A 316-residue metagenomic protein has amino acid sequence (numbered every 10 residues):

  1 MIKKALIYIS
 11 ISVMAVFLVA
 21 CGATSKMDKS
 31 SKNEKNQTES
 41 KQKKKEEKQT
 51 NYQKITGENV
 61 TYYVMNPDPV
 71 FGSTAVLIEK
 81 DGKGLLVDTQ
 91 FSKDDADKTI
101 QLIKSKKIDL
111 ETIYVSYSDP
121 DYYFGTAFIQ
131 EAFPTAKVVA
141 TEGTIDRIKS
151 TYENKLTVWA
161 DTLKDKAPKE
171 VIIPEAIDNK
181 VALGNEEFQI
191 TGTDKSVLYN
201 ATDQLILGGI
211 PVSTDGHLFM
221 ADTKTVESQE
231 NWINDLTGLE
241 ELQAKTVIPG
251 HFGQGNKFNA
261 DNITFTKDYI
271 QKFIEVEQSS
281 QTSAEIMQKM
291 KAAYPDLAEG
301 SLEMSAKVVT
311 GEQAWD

Functional and structural regions predicted by a protein language model:
I2, T282-D316: C-terminal regulatory/interaction regions
F17-A20: C-terminal motif of bacterial Sec signal peptides marking the signal peptidase cleavage site
S25-Q53: N-terminal, intrinsically disordered, polar/charged segments of Gram-positive cell-envelope systems that serve as
N51-L102, V197-I210: Conserved beta-strand hairpin/beta-sheet module of binuclear metal-dependent hydrolase folds, prominently
V87-T89, E111-D119, V139-E142, I206-I210 (+2 more regions): Active-site neighborhood of phospho(di)ester-bond hydrolases with catalytic His/Asp-centered motifs
K93-V139: Active-site metal-binding motif and surrounding structural segment of the metallo-beta-lactamase
R147-K195, A201: Metallo-beta-lactamase
E230-S283, K289: Divalent-metal (often Zn2+) His-rich catalytic cores of metallo-beta-lactamase-fold enzymes
